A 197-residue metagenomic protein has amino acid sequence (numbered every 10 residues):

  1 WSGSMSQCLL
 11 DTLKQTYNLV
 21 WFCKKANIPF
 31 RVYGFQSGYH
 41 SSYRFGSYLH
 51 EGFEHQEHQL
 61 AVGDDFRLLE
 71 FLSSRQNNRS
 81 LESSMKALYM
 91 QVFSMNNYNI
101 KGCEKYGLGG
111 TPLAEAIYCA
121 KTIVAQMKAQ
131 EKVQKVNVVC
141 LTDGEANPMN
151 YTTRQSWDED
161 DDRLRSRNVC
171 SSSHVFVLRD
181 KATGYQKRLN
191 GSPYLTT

Functional and structural regions predicted by a protein language model:
W1-T197: Acidic, glycine-rich A-domain
